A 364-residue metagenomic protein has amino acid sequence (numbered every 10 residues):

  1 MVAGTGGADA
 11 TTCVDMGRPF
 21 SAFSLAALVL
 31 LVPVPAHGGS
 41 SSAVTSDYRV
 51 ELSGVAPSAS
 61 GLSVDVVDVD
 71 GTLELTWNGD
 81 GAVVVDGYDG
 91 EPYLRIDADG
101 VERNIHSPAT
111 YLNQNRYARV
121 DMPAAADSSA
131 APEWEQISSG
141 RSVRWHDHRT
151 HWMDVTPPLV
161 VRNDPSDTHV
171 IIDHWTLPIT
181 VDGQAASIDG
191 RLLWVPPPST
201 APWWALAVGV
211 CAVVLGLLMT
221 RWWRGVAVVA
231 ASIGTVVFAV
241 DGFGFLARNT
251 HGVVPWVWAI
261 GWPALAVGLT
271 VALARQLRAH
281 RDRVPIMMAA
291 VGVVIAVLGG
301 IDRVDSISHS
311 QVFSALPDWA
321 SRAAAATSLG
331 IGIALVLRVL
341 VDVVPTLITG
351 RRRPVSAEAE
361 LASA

Functional and structural regions predicted by a protein language model:
M1-A3, D9-S42: Hydrophobic secretory-pathway targeting helix
T11-L25, P198-L206, L218-S232, R278-G292 (+1 more regions): N-terminal export and membrane-targeting signals
A27-A36, A239-G242, V297-R303, V336 (+1 more regions): Hydrophobic membrane-targeting signal helices
P35-P196: Soluble extramembrane regions of membrane proteins in the secretory/endomembrane system
P123-I137, R224-F243, D282-I295: A broadly tuned preference for mixed-charge, low-complexity surface segments
L193-A207, P317-A324: Juxtamembrane/start-of-transmembrane alpha-helix segments at the extracytoplasmic/lumenal side of membrane anchors
P198-W258: Core alpha-helical transmembrane segments of integral membrane proteins
N249-A364: Generic detector of multi-pass transmembrane helix bundles and their immediately adjacent loops in polytopic membrane
